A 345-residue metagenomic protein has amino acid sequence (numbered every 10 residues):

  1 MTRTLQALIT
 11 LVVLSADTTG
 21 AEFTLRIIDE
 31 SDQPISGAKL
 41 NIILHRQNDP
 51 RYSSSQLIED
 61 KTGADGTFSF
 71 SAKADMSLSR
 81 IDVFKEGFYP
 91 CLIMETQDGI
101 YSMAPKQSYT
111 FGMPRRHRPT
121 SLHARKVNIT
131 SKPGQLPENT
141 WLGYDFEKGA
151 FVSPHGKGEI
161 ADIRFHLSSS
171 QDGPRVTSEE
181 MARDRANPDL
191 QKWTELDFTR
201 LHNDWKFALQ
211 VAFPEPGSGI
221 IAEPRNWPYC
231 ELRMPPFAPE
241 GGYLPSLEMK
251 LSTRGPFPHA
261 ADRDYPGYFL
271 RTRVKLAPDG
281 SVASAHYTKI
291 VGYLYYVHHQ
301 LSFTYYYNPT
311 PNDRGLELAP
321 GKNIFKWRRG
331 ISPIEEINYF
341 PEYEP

Functional and structural regions predicted by a protein language model:
M1-T10: Sec-dependent signal peptide recognition, specifically the positively charged N-region followed immediately by
I9-Q33, N41-I43: Beta-strand-rich domain onsets/edges
F23-S36, R116, T130-Q135: Structural motif
S31-P50, M76: Short, ordered, surface-exposed loop/turn motifs in non-cytosolic proteins
Q47-S71: Short, acidic Ser/Thr/Gly-rich low-complexity loop/linker segments typical of extracellular and cell-surface proteins
S55, D75-G99: A short, solvent-exposed loop/turn motif at the edges and junctions of modular extracellular/periplasmic domains
Q97-I129: Extracellular beta-sheet/turn segments enriched in Thr/Pro/Gly and aliphatic residues
R116-D279, Y305-G315, N323-P345: A domain-level signal for the mature, folded cores of soluble proteins
